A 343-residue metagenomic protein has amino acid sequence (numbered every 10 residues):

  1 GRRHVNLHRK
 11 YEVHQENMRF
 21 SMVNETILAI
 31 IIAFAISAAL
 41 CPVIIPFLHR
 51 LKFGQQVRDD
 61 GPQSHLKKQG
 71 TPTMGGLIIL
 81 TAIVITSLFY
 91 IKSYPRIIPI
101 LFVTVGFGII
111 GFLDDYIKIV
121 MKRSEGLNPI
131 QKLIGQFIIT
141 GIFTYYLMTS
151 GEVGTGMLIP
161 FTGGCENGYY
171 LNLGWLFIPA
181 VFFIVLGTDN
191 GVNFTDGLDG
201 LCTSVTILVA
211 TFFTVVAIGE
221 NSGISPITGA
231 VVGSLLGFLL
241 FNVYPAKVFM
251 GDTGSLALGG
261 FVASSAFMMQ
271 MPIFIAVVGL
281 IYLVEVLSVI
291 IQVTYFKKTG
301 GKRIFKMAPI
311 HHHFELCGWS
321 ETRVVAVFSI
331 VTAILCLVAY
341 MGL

Functional and structural regions predicted by a protein language model:
V5, R9-Q15: Short hydrophobic alpha-helical segments enriched in small aliphatic residues
M18-H49, I79-I109, F143-T149, G174-L343: Alpha-helical transmembrane segments
H49-G54, L66, I78: A cross-family signal for N-terminal binding/gating loops and helix N-caps that shape access to the active site
R58-T71, K122-Q136, I310-H312, L316: Juxtamembrane helix-capping/reentrant segments at transmembrane boundaries
Q69-G70, F161-L176: Short aromatic-rich membrane-water interface segments that cap or initiate transmembrane helices in multi-pass membrane
R96-N128, K132-F137: Hydrophobic alpha-helical hairpins/lids featuring a short glycine-rich hinge
V120, G151-G168: Membrane-interface helix termini and inter-helical loops of multi-pass transporters
